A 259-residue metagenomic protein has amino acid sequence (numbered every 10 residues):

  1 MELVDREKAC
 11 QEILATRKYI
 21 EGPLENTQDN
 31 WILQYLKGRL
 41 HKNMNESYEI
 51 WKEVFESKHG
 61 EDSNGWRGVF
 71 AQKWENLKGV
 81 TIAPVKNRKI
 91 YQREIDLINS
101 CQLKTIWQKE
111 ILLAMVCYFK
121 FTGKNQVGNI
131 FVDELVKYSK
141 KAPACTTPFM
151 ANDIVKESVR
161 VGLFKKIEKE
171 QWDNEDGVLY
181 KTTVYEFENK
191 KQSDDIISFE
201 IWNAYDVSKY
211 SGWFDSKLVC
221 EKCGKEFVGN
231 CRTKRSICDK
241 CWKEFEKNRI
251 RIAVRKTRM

Functional and structural regions predicted by a protein language model:
M1-K104, V116, K120-F121, N125-Q126 (+1 more regions): Modules that initiate DNA replication and primer synthesis
K109-V116: Hydrophobic residues on short alpha-helical segments
D215-K217, K225, R235: Residues immediately within or flanking Cys/His clusters that coordinate Zn2+ in small zinc-binding modules
C220-G224, C241-E244: Short Cys/His-rich metal-coordination motifs, predominantly Zn2+-binding knuckles/fingers
C231-K247: Cysteine-rich micro-motifs
W242-M259: Short metal-binding segments enriched for Cys and/or His
